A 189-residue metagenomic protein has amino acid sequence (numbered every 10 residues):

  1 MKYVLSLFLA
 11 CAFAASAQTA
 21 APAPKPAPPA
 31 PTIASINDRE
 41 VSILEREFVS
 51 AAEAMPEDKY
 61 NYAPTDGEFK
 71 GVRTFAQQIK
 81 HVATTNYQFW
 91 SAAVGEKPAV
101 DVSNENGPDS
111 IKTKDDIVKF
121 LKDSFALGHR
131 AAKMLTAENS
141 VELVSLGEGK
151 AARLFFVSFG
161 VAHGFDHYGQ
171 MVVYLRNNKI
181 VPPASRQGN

Functional and structural regions predicted by a protein language model:
V4-A15: Bacterial N-terminal signal peptides
Q18-I36, T84-G149, N178-N189: Short, helix-capping/interhelical loops that line the mouth of catalytic, cofactor-, or ligand-binding pockets
D38-V49, N61-E105, S145-N189: Short, contiguous alpha-helical
